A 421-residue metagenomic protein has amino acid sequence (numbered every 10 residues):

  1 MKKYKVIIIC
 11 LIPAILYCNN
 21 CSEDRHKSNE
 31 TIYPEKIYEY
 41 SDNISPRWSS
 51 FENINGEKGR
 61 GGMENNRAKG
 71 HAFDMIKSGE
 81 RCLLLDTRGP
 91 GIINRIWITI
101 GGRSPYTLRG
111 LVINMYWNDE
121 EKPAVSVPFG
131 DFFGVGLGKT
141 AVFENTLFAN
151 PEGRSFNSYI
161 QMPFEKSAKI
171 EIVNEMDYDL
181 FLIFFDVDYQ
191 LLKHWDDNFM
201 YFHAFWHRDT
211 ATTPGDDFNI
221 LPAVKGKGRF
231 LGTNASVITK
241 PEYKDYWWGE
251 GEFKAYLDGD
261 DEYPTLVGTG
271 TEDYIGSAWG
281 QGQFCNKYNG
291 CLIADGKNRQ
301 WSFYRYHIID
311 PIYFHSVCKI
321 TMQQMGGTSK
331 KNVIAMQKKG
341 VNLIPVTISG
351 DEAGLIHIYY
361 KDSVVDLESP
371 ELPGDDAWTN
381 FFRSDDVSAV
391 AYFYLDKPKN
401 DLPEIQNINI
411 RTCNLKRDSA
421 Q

Functional and structural regions predicted by a protein language model:
M1: S-adenosyl-L-methionine
Y4-A14: Sec-dependent N-terminal signal peptides
A14-E30: Bacterial Sec-dependent signal peptides at the C-terminal "C-region" and cleavage site
R25-Q421: Beta-strand-centric surfaces of beta-sandwich/beta-rich domains
